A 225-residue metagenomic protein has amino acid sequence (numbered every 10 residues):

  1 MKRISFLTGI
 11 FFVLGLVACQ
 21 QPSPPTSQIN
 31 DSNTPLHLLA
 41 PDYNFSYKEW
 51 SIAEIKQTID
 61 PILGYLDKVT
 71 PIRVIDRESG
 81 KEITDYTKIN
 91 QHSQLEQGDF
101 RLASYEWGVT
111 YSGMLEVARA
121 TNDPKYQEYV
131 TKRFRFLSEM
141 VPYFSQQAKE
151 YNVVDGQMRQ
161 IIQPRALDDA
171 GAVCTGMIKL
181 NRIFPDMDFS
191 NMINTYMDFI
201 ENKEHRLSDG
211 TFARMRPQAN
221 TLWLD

Functional and structural regions predicted by a protein language model:
M1-L7: Bacterial N-terminal signal peptides that target proteins for export
T8-I10, F144-S145: N-terminal leader/targeting segments
L16-A18: C-terminal motif of bacterial Sec signal peptides marking the signal peptidase cleavage site
S23-N152, M187-S190, N194-T195, K203 (+1 more regions): Low-complexity, Ser/Thr/Pro/Gly-enriched N-terminal "stalk/linker" regions
P35-Y43, L102-R119, G156-M158, Q163-R182 (+1 more regions): Well-ordered alpha-helical segments within folded domains of soluble proteins
K149-R159, F212-Q218: Short linear capping/connector segments at secondary-structure termini
I200-D225: The feature captures the catalytic groove of carbohydrate-active enzymes
